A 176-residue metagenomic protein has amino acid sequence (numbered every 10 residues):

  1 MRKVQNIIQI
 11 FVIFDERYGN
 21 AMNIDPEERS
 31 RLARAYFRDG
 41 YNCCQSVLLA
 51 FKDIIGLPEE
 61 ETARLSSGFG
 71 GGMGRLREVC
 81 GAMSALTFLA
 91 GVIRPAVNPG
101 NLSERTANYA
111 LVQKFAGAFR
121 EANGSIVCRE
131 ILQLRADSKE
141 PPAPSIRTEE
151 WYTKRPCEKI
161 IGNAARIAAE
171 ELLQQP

Functional and structural regions predicted by a protein language model:
M1-A21: N-terminal amphipathic/basic-hydrophobic helices that include classical n-h-c signal peptides and signal-anchor
G19-D39: Polybasic, low-complexity association/targeting segments
M22-I24, F51-G68, D137-P142: Acidic-glycine-rich active-site phosphate/pyrophosphate-binding loop
R31-R38, F69-R77, E149-R155: A short glycine/serine-rich beta->alpha loop
I54-R64, A90-L111, P176: Phosphate-handling active-site elements
G74-F88: Conserved phosphate/anionic-ligand binding catalytic regions in large, soluble enzymes, centered on
Y109-P176: C-terminal binding/interaction regions
